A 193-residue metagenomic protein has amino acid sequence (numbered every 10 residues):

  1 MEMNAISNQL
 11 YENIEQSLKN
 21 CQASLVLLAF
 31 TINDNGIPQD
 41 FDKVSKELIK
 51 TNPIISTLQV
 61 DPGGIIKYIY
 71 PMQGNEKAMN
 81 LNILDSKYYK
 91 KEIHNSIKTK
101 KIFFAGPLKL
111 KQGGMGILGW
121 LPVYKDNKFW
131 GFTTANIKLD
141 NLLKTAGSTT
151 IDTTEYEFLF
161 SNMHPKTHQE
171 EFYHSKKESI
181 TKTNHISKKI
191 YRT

Functional and structural regions predicted by a protein language model:
E2-K87: Extracytoplasmic/periplasmic sensory segments of membrane signal-transduction proteins
S45-K46, E92-I93, G106-L108, K144-S148 (+1 more regions): Generic recognition of flexible, low-complexity loop/linker segments
I49-I66, K101-I102, G147-P165: Short N-terminal helix-loop-first-beta-strand/juxtamembrane motif that initiates sensory/input modules
K67, W130-G131: Generic structural signal for well-ordered beta-strand positions
M72-W130: Extracytoplasmic/periplasmic ligand-binding sensor regions of membrane-associated signaling proteins
I117-D126, A135-N136, N184-T193: A short, hydrophobic, proline-anchored segment that marks a local hinge/packing element in signaling and regulatory
A135-A146: Helix-start (N-cap) segments at beta->loop->alpha junctions that couple sensory/regulatory domains to adjoining helices
L159-T193: Extracellular/periplasmic juxtamembrane segments that couple receptor/chemosensory ectodomains to their
